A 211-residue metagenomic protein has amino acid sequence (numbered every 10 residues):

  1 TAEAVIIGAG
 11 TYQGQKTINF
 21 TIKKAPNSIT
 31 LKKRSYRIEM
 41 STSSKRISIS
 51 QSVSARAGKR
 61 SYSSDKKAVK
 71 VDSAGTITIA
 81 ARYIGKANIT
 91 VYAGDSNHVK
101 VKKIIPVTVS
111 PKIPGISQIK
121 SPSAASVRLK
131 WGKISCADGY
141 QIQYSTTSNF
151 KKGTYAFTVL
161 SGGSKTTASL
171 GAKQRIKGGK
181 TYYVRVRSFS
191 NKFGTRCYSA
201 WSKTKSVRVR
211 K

Functional and structural regions predicted by a protein language model:
T1-Q13, K67-T90: Serine/threonine-rich, repeat-prone extracellular segments and beta-strand-based repeat modules of secreted/surface
A9-Q13, G94-V99, S190-R196: Short, solvent-exposed loop/turn segments at the edges of extracellular beta-sandwich modules
K16-I22, V101-V109, K203-V207: C-terminal edge beta-strand
K24-R60: Solvent-exposed, low-complexity, repeat-rich "mucin-like" stalks and linkers
Q51-A68, I142-Y144: Change to "...patches in solvent-exposed regions of secreted, membrane-anchored, or virion-exposed structural
S110-C136, R196-K211: Pro/Thr/Ser/Gly-rich low-complexity, intrinsically disordered linker/stalk tracts
Q141-G178: Recognizes extended acidic, P/S/T-rich segments that occur within or adjacent to Ig-like beta-sandwich modules
R175-G194: Beta-strand-rich modules
